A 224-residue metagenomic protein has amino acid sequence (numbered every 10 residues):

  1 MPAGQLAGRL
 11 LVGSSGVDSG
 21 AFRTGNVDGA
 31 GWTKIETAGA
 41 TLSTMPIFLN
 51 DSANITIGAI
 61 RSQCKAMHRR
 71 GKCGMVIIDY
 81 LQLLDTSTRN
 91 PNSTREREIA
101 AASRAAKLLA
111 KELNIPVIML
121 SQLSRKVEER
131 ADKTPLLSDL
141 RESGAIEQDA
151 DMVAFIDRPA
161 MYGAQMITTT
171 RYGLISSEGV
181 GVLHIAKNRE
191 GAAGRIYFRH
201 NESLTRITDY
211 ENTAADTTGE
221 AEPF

Functional and structural regions predicted by a protein language model:
M1-K72, T86, I196: Cytosolic-facing regulatory segments adjacent to core modules
D51-Q63, N92-A100, P135: Active-site glycine- and acidic-residue-rich loops that bind and position anionic ligands or nucleotide-like cofactors
L81: Conserved Walker B
L84-D85, K126: Catalytic P-loop NTPase motifs of RecA-like helicase/translocase cores
D85-N92: Conserved ATPase-coupling elements of RecA-like P-loop NTPase cores
R97-D216: Phosphate-binding/switch region of NTP-binding enzymes
T217-F224: Acidic, gly/ser/pro-rich intrinsically disordered tails
